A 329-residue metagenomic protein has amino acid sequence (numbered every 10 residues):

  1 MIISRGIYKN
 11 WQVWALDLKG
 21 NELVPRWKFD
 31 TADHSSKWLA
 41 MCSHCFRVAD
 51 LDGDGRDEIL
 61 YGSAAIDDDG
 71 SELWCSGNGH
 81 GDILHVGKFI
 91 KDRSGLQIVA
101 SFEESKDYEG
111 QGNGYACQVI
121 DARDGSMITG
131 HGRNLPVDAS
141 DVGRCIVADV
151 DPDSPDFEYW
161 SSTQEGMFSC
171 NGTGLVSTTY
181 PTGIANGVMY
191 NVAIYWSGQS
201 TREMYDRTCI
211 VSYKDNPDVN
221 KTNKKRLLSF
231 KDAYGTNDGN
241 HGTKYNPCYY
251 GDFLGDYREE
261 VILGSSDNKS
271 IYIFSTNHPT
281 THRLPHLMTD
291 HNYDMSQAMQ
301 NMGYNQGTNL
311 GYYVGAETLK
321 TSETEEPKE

Functional and structural regions predicted by a protein language model:
M1-E329: Beta-propeller-forming repeat regions
